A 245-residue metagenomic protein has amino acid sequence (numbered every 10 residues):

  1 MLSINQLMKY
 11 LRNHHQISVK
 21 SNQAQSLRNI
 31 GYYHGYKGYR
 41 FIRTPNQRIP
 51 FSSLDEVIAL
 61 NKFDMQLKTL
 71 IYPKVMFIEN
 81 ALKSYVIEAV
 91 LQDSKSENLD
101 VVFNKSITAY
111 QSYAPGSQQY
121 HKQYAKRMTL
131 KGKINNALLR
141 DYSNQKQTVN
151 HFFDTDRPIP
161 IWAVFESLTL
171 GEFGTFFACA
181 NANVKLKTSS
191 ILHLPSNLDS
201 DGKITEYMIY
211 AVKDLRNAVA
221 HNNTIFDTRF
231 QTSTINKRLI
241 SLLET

Functional and structural regions predicted by a protein language model:
M1-D214, F226-T245: Extended intrinsically disordered or low-complexity regions, especially N/C-terminal cytosolic tails and loops, rather
N222: Acidic/aromatic/glycine-rich contiguous surface patches that form carbohydrate-binding/processing clefts and analogous
